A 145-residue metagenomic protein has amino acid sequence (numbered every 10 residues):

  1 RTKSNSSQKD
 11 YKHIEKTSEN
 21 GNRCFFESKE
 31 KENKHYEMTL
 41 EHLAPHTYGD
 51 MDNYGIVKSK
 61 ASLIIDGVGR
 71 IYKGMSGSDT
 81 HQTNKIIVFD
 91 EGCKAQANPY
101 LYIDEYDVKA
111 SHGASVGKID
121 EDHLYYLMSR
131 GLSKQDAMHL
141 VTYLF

Functional and structural regions predicted by a protein language model:
R1-Y125, S129-L132: Conserved beta-strand/loop scaffold segments within soluble protein domains that form the structured core and edges
M138-Y143: Catalytic-core signal marking the mid-to-C-terminal active-site face
